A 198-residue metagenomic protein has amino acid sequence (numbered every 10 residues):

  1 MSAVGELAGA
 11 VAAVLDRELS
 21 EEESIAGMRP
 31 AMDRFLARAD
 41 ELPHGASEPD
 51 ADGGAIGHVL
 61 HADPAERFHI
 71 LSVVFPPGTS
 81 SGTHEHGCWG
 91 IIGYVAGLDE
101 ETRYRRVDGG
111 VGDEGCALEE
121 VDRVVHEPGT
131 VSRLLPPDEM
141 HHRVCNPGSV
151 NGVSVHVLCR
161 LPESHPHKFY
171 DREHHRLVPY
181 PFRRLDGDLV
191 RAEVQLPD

Functional and structural regions predicted by a protein language model:
M1-E41: N-terminal leader/capping segments at the start of a protein or of a new domain
P49-P77, V131: A short glycine-rich, His/Asp/Glu-containing loop-to-beta-strand
L71-E85, P136-E139: Conserved short histidine dyad/triad with adjacent acidic residue
G82-H84, E101-T102, L134, H141-P147: Short beta-strand His + acidic residue motifs that chelate non-heme Fe in jelly-roll/DSBH and cupin folds
C88-V107: Glycine- and acidic-residue-biased ligand/ion/polar-headgroup-sensing regions
I91-G93, S149-S164: A short hydrophobic beta-strand segment most commonly corresponding to one strand of the jelly-roll/cupin
R106-H141, P179, R183: Short acidic-glycine-tyrosine-enriched beta hairpin
E173-D198: Long hydrophobic alpha-helical segments typical of transmembrane helices together with their membrane-interfacial
